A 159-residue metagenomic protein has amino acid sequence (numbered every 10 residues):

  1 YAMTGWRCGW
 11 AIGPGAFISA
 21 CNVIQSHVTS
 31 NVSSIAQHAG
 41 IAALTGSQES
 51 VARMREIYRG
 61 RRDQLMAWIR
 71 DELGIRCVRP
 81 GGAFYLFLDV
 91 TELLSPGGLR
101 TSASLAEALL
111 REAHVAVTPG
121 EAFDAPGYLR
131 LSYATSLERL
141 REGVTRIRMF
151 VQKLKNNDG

Functional and structural regions predicted by a protein language model:
Y1-G159: PLP-dependent class I/II
